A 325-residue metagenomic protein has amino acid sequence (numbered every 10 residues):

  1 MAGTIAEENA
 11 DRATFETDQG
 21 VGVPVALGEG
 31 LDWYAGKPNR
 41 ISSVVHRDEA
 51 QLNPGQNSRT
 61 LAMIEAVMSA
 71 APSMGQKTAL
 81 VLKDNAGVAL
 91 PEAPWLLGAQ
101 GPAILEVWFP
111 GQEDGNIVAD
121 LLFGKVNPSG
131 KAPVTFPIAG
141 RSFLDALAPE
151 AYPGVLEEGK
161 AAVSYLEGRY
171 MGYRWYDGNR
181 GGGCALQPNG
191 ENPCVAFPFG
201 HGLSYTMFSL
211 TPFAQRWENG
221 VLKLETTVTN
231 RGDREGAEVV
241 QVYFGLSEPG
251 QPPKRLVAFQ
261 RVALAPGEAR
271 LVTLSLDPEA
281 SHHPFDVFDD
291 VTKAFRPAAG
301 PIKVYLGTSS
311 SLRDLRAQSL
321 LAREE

Functional and structural regions predicted by a protein language model:
M1-E325: C-terminal non-catalytic regions of proteins with extracellular/luminal or membrane-system context
